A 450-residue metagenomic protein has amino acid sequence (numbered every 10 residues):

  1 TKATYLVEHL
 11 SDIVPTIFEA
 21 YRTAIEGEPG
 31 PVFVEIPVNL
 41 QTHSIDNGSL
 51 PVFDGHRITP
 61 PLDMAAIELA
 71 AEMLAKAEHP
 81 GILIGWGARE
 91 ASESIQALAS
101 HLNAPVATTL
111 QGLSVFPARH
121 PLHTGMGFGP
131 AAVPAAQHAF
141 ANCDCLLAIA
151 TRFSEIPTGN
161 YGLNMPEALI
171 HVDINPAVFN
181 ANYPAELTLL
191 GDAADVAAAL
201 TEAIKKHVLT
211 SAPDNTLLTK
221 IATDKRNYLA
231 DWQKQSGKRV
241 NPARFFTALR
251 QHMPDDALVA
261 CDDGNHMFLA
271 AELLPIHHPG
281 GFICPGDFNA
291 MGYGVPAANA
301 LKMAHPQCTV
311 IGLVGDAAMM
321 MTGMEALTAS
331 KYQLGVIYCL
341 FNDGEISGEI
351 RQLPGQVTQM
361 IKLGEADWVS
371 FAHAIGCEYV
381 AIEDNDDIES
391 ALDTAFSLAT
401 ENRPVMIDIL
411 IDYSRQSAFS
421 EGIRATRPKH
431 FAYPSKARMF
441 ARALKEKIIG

Functional and structural regions predicted by a protein language model:
T1-T16, Y21, G112-L217, L353 (+1 more regions): Glycine-rich, acidic loop regions that bind phosphate or pyrophosphate groups
T1-T42, G112-S114, F140, T151-H171 (+1 more regions): Conserved thiamine diphosphate
S11, N47-S49, A77, P166-D263 (+3 more regions): Phosphate/pyrophosphate-binding active-site segments
E19, T23-K76, H430-A432: Conformationally flexible catalytic loops at phosphate/diphosphate-handling active centers
T23-E28, A66-P80, L98, F140-N142 (+3 more regions): Glycine-rich phosphate/diphosphate-binding loops that line cofactor/substrate pockets in enzymes
W86-I170, H277-Q307, M320-M324, Q356 (+1 more regions): Glycine-rich, anion-gripping cofactor-binding loops and their flanking helix/strand elements in enzyme active sites
I95, A222-L301, Q307: Active-site diphosphate/adenylate-binding microenvironment
A141, K331-A425: Thiamine diphosphate
